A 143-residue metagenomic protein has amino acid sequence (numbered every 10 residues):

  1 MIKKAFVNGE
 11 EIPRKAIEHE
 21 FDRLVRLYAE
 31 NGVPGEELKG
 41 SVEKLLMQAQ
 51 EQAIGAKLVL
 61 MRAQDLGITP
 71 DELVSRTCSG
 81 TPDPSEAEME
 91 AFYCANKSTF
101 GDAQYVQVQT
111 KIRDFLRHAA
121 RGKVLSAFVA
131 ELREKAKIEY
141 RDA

Functional and structural regions predicted by a protein language model:
M1-A143: Peptidyl-prolyl cis-trans isomerase
